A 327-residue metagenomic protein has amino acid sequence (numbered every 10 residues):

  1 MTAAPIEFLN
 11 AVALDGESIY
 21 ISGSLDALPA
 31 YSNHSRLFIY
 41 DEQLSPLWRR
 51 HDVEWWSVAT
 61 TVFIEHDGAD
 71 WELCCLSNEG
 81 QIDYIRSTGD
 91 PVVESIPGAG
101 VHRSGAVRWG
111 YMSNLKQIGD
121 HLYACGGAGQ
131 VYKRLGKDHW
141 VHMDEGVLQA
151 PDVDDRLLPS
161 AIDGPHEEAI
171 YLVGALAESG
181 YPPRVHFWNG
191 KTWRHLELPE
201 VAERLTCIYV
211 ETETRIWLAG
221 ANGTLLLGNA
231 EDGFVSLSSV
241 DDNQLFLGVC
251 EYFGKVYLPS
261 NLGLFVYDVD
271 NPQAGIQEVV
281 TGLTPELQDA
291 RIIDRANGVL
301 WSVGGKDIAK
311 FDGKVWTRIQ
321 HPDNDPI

Functional and structural regions predicted by a protein language model:
M1-I327: Residue-level hotspots at or immediately adjacent to binding/recognition sites across diverse folds
